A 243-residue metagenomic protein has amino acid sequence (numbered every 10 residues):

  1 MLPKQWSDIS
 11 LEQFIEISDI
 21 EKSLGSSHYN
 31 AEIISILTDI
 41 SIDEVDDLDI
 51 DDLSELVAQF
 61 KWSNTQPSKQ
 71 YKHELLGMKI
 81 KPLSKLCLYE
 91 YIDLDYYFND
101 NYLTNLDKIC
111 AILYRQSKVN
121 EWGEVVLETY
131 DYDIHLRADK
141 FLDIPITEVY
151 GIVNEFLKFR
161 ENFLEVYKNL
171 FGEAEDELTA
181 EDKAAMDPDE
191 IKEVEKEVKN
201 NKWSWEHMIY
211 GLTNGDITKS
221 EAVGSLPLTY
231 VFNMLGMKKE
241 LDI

Functional and structural regions predicted by a protein language model:
M1-I243: Charged interaction scaffolds used for protein-protein
